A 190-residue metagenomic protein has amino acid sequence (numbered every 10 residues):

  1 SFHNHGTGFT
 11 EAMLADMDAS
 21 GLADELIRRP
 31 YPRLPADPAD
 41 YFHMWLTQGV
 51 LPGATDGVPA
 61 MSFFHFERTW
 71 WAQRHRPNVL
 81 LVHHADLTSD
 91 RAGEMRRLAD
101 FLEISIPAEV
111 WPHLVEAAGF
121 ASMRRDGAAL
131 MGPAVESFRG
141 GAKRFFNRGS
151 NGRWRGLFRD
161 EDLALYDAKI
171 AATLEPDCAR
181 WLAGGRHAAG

Functional and structural regions predicted by a protein language model:
S1-E116, F120-F145, L157, A172 (+1 more regions): PAPS-dependent sulfotransferase catalytic domain
W111, D162-L163: Short functional linear motifs
R144-G152: Short, contiguous pre-domain boundary segments
N147, R159-D162: A terminal-accessory region detector
G152-D160: Short, flexible active-site recognition loops that position polar ligands and cofactors
L163-G190: C-terminal accessory extensions appended to soluble enzyme cores
